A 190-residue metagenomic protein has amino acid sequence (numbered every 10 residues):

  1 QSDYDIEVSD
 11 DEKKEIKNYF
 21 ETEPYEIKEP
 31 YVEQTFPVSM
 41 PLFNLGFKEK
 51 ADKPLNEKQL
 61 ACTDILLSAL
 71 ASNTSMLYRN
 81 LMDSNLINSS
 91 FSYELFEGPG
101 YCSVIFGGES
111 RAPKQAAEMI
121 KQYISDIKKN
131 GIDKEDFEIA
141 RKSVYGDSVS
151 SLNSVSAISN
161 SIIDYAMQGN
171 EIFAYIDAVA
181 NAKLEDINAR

Functional and structural regions predicted by a protein language model:
Q1, G107, E135-R190: C-terminal regions of mature proteins
S2-D3, A117-I124: Short amphipathic alpha-helices in soluble, non-transmembrane regions that often serve as interface/regulatory elements
I6-N56, S68-E118, I176-R190: Non-catalytic beta-strand/loop surface segments
D11-P24, S84, Q122-S151: Acidic/histidine-enriched alpha-helical segments
A61: Regulatory input/activation interfaces that engage signals or partners
A112-Q115, K129-D133, E171: Alpha-helical structural elements of signaling/regulatory helical domains
Q115-M119, A166-G169: Short acidic alpha-helix initiation/capping motifs at coil-to-helix transition points, especially at protein N-termini
